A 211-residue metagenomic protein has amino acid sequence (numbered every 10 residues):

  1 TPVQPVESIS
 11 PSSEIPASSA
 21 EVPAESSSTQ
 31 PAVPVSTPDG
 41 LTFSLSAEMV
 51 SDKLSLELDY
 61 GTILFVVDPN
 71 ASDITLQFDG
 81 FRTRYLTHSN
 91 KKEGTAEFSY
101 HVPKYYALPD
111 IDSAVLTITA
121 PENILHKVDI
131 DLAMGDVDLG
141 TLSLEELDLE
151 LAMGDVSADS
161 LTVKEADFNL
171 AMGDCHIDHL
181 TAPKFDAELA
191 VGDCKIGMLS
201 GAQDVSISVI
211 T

Functional and structural regions predicted by a protein language model:
T1-L132, D138-E150, S160-D167, K184-E188 (+1 more regions): Acidic (Asp/Glu) and glycine-rich low-complexity loops/linkers that are typically intrinsically disordered
